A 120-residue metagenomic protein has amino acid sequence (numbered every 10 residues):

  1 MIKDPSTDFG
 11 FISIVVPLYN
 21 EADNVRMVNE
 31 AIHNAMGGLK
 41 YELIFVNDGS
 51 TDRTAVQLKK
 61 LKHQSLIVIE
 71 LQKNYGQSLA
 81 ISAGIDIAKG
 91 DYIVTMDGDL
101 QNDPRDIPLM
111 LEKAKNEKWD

Functional and structural regions predicted by a protein language model:
M1-D120: Structured catalytic core of nucleotide-sugar glycosyltransferases
